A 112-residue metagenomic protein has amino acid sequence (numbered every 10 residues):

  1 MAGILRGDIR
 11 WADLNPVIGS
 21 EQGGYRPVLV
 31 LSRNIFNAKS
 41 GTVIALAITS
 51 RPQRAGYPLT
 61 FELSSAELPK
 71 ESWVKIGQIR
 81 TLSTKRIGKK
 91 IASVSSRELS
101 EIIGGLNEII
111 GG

Functional and structural regions predicted by a protein language model:
M1-G112: Conserved functional hotspots at enzyme active or ligand-binding sites that engage polyanionic ligands
